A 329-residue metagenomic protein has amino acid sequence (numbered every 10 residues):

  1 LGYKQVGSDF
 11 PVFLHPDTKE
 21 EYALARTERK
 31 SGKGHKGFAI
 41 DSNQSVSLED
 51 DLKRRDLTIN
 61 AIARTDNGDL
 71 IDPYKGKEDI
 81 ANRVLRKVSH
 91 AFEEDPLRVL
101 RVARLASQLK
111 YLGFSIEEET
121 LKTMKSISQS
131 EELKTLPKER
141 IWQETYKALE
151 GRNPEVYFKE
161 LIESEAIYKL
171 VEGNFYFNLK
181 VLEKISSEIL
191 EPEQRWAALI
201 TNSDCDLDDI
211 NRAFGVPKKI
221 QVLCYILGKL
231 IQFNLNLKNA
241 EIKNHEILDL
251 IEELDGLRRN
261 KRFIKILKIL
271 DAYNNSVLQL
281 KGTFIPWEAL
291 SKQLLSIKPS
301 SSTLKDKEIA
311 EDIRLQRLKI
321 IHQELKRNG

Functional and structural regions predicted by a protein language model:
L1-G329: Catalytic cores of the polymerase beta-like nucleotidyltransferase superfamily and closely associated nucleotide
